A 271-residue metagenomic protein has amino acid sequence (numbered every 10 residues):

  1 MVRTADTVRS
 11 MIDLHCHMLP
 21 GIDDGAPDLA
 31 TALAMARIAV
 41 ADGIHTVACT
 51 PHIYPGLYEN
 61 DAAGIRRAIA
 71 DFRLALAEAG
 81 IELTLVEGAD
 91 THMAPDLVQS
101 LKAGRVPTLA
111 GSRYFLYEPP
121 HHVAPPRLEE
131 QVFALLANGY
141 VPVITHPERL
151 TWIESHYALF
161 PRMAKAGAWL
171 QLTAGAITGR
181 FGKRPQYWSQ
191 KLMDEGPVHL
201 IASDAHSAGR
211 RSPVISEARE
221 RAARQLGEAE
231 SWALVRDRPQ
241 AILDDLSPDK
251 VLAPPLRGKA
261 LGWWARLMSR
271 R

Functional and structural regions predicted by a protein language model:
M1-G80: An N-terminally biased module of ancient metal coordination in phosphate/nucleic-acid-related enzymes
T4-S10, A48-T50, K102-S112, G167 (+1 more regions): Active-site gating loops and adjacent loop-to-helix segments of metal-dependent hydrolytic enzymes
R9-D13, V47, Y114, P142 (+2 more regions): Hydrophobic "anchor" residues on beta-strands that sit immediately upstream of conserved functional sites
H17-L19, H52-I53, G88-H92, P120-H122 (+4 more regions): Active-site beta-loop-alpha junctions enriched in small/polar residues
V40, L136, M193-D194: Non-catalytic positions within long, well-ordered alpha-helices that form the structural scaffold/packing of enzyme
Y58-Q171, A253-R271: Extended substrate/RNA-proximal surfaces in nucleic-acid metabolism proteins
P197-P213: Short acidic/histidine-rich active-site segments
E220-R271: Mid-to-C-terminal alpha-helical segments outside catalytic/metal-binding sites
